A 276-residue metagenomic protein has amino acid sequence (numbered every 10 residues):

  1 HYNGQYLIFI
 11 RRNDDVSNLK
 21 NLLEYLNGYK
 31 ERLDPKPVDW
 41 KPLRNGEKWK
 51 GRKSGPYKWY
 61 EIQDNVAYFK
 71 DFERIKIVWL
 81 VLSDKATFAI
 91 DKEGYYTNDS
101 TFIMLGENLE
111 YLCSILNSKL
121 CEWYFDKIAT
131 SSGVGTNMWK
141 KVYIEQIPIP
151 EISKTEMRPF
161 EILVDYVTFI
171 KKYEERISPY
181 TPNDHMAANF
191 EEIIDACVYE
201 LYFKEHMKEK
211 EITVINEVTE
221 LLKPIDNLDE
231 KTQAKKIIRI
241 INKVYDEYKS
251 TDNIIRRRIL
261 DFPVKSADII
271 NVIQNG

Functional and structural regions predicted by a protein language model:
H1-P159, N275-G276: Polybasic, glycine- and aromatic-enriched phosphate-binding surface used to engage nucleic acids
E151-G276: Non-catalytic DNA-recognition/assembly elements of restriction-modification systems
